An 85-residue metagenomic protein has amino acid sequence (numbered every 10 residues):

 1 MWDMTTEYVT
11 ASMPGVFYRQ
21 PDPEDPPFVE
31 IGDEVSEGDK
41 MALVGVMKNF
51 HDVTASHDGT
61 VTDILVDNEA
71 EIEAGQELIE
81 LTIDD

Functional and structural regions predicted by a protein language model:
M1-L43: Acidic, low-complexity mobile loops and tails
Y8, D52-T54, N68: A general secondary-structure boundary signal
P14, H51-I64, D85: Short, compositionally biased
E30-D52, E73-D85: Short hydrophobic beta/alpha edge segments that flank linear recognition/processing sites
G59-L78: Short, compact, well-ordered microdomains
